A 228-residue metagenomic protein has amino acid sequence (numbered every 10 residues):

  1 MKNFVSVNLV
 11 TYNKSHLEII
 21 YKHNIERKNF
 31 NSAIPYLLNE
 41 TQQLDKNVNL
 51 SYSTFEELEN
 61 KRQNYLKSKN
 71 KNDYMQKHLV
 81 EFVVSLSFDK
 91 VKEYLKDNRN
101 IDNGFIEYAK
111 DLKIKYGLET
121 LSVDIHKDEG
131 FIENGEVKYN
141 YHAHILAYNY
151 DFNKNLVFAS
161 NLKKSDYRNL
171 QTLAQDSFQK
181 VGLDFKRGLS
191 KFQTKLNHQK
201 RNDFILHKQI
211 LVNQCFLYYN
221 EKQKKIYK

Functional and structural regions predicted by a protein language model:
M1-K228: N-terminal nicking endonuclease/strand-transfer module with a His-rich metal-binding environment and a catalytic Tyr
